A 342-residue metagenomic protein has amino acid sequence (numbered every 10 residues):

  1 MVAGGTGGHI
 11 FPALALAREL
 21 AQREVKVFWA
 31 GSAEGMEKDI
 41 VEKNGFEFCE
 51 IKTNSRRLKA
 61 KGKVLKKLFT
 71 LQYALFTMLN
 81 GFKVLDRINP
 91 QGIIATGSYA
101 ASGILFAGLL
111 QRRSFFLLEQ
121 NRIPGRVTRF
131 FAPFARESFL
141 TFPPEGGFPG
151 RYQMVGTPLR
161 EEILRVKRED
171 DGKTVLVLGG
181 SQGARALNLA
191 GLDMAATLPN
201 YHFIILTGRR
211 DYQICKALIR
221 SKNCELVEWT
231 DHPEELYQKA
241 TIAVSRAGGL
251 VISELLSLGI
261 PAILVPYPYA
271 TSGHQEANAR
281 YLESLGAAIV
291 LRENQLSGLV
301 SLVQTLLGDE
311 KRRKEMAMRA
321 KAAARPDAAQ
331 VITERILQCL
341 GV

Functional and structural regions predicted by a protein language model:
M1-T6, A21-F76, L291-N294: Conserved nucleotide-sugar phosphate-binding/catalytic loop shared by glycosyltransferases and other
I40-N44, R168-A243, E276-A279, S284 (+1 more regions): Donor-nucleotide binding loops and adjacent catalytic segments primarily of GT-B fold Leloir glycosyltransferases
E47, L109-V166: Active-site-proximal region of nucleotide-activated glycan assembly enzymes, centered on histidine/acidic-rich loops
L79-I93, A100-F116, R129, P133: Glycosyltransferases and closely related glycan-assembly transferases that use nucleotide-activated donors
P90-Q91, Q238-V251, I260-P261: Acidic donor-binding loop of glycosyltransferase active sites
Q111, Q238-A240, L256-V265, L285: Conserved donor-binding/catalytic loop of nucleotide-activated donor transferases
R312-P326: A short, well-ordered alpha-helix in the C-terminal region of glycosyltransferases
R325-V342: C-terminal alpha-helical cap of glycosyltransferases
